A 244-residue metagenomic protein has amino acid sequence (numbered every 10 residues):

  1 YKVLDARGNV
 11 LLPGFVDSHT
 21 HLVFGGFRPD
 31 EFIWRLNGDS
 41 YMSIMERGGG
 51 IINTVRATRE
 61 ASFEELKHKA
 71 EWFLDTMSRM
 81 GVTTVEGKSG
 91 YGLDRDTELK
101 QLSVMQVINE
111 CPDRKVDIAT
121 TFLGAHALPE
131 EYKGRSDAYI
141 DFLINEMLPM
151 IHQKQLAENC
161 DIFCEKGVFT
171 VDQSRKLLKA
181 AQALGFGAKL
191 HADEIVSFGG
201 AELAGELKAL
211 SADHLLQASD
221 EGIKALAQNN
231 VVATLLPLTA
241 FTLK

Functional and structural regions predicted by a protein language model:
Y1-H68: Metal-associated gating/positioning segment near the N- to mid-region
V3-D5, F122, H214, L235: Structural signal for conserved beta-strand scaffold positions within catalytic alpha/beta enzyme cores
G8, H19, F32, G81 (+5 more regions): Divalent metal-coordination and catalytic microenvironments
P13, D75, R175, K179 (+2 more regions): Alpha-helical segments flanking ligand/cofactor-binding loops in enzyme cores
G26, R95, T170, G222 (+1 more regions): Glycine/Thr-rich phosphate-binding loops of Rossmann-like dinucleotide-binding domains
T54-A70, D75, T83-F198: Metal-coordinating catalytic core of metallo-dependent amide/deamination hydrolases
G187-A188, S197-K244: Active-site-adjacent C-terminal substructures of enzyme catalytic domains
